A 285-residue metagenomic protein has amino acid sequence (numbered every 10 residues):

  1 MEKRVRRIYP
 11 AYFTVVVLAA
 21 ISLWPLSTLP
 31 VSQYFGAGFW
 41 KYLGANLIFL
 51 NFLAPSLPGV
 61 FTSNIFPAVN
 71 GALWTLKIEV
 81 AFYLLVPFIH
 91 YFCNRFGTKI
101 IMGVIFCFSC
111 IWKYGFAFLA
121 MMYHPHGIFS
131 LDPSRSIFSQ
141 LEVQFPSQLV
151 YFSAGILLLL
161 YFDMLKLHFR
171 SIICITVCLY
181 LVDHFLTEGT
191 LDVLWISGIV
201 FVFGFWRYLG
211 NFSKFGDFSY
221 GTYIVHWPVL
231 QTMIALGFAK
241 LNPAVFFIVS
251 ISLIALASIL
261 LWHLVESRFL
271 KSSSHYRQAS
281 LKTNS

Functional and structural regions predicted by a protein language model:
I8-I78, L194-I199, F203: Membrane-interface helix-loop-helix regions
F13, V17-I21, P25, L84 (+7 more regions): Generic alpha-helical transmembrane segments of integral inner-membrane proteins, especially permease/transport modules
I21-L26, F88-G97, I156-L165, L181-L186 (+3 more regions): Structural signal for the C-terminal ends of transmembrane alpha-helices and the immediately following loop
I65-I78, Y114-Y151, F162-L167, Y180-V200 (+1 more regions): Interfacial loop-to-helix transition and helix-capping segments at the boundaries of transmembrane helices
V80-I111, L159-S171, A239-P243: Solvent-exposed interhelical
I100-C110, R170-Y180, S219-T222, S250: Central hydrophobic cores of alpha-helical transmembrane segments in multi-pass integral membrane proteins
V177-S267: Alpha-helical transmembrane segments of multi-pass integral membrane proteins
F269-S285: Membrane-proximal cytoplasmic C-terminal regulatory module of class A 7TM GPCRs
